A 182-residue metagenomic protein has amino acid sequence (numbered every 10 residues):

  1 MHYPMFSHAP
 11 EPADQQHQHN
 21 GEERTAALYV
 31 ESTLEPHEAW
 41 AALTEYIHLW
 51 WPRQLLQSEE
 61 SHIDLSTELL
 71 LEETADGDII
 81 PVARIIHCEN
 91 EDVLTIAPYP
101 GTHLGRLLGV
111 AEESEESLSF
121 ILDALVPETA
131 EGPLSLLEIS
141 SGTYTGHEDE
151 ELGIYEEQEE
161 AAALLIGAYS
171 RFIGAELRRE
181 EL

Functional and structural regions predicted by a protein language model:
M1-H62: Hydrophobic ligand-binding cavity/cleft-lining segments
F6-P12, G167-L182: Short, highly charged C-terminal tails/helix-capping segments
E23-E31, V93, S117-S119, L134-E138: Intrinsic-disorder/low-complexity, polar/charged segments enriched in Ser/Thr/Lys/Arg/Asp/Glu/Gln
T25-A27, D78-A83, S114-I121: Short, surface-exposed coil-to-beta transition loops
T33-E38, I86-L94, D123-L136: A short, structured loop/turn motif at beta-sheet edges
A39-L43, I85, I96, L137-I139 (+1 more regions): Hydrophobic pocket/interface hotspot
I47-H48, Q54-V110, G167, E176: Glycine-rich portal/gate segments that line the openings of hydrophobic small-molecule binding cavities
H103-L164, E180-L182: Beta-strand/loop substructures that line and gate deep hydrophobic ligand-binding cavities in soluble
